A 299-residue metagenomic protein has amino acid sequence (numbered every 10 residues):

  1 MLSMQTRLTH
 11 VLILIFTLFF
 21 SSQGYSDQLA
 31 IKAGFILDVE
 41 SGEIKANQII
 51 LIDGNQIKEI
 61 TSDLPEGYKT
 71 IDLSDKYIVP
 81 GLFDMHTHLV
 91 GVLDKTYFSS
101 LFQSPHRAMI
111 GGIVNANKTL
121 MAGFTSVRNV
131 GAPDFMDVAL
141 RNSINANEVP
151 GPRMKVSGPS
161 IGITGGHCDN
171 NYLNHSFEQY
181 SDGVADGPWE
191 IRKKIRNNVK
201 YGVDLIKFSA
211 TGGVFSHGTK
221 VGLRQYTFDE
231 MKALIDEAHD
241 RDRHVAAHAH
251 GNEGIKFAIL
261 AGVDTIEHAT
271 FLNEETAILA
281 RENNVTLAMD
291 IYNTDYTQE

Functional and structural regions predicted by a protein language model:
M1-L12: Bacterial N-terminal signal peptides that target proteins for export
H10-S21: Bacterial N-terminal signal peptides
D27-L29, I36, E40-V79, S99: Histidine-rich, glycine-flanked metal-binding segment
Y77-E148, T164-H167, Y172-N174, D229 (+1 more regions): Metal-associated gating/positioning segment near the N- to mid-region
A108-A116, D186-N198, H250-G254: Short, acidic/polar
G112-D137, G151-S160, V203-S216, H244 (+3 more regions): Divalent metal-dependent hydrolysis catalytic cores, especially in the metallo-beta-lactamase
T164, S209-E299: Active-site core of metal-dependent hydrolases
N171-K232: Active-site gating/metal-coordination segments in enzymes
